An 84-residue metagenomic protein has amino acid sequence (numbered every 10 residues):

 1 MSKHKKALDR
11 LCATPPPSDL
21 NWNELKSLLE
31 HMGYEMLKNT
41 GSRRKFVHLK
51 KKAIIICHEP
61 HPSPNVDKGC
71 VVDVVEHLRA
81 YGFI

Functional and structural regions predicted by a protein language model:
M1-T40, L49-I84: Basic nucleic-acid-binding interfaces
R44-K45: Short aromatic-glycine-enriched beta-strand elements
